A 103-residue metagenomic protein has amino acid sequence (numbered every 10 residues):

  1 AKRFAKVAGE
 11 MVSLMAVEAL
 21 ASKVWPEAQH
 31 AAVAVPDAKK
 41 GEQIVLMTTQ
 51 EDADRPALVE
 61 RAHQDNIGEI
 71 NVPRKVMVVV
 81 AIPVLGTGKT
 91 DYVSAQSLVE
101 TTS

Functional and structural regions predicted by a protein language model:
A1-N71, T90: AMP-binding/adenylate-forming catalytic core of the ANL superfamily
A31, K75-V79: General small-molecule cofactor/ligand-binding pocket signal
I67, V79-V99: Flexible lysine-rich "adenylation lid" loop at the C-terminal edge of ANL adenylation domains
